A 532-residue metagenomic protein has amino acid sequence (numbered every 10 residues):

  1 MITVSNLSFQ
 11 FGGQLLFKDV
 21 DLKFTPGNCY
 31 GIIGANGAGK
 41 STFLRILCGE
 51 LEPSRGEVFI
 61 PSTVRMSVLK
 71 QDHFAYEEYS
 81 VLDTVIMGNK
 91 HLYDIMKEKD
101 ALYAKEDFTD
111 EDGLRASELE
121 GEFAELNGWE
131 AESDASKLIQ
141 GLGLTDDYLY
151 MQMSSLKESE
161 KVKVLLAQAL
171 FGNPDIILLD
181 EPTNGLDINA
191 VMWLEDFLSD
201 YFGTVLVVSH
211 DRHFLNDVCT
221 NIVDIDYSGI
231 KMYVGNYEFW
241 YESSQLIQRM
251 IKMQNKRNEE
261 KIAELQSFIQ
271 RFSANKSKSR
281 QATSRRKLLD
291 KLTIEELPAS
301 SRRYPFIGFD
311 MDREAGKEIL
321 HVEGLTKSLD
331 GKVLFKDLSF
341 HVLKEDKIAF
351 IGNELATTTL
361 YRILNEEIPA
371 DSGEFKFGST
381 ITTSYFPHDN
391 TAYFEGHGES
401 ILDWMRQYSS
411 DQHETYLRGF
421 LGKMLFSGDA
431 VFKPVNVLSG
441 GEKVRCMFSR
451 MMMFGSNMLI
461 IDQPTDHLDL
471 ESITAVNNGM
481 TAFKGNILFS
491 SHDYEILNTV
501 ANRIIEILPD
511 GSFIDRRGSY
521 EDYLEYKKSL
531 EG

Functional and structural regions predicted by a protein language model:
M1-M253, F309-G532: ABC ATP-binding cassette signature C-motif
T25-P26, L179, K276-R280, S301-R302: Short low-complexity stretches enriched in small and charged residues
K99, E106, F123, E130 (+6 more regions): Leucine-rich amphipathic alpha-helices with coiled-coil/heptad-repeat character
S136-L142, S267-R271, K287-L292: Short amphipathic coiled-coil heptad-repeat segments
I251-R271, K278-K287, R303, E525-G532: ABC ATPase nucleotide-binding domains
R285-R303, K347: ABC transporter TMD-NBD coupling linker
P298-E314: Short, flexible cytosolic linker that couples an ABC transmembrane/permease module to its adjacent nucleotide-binding
